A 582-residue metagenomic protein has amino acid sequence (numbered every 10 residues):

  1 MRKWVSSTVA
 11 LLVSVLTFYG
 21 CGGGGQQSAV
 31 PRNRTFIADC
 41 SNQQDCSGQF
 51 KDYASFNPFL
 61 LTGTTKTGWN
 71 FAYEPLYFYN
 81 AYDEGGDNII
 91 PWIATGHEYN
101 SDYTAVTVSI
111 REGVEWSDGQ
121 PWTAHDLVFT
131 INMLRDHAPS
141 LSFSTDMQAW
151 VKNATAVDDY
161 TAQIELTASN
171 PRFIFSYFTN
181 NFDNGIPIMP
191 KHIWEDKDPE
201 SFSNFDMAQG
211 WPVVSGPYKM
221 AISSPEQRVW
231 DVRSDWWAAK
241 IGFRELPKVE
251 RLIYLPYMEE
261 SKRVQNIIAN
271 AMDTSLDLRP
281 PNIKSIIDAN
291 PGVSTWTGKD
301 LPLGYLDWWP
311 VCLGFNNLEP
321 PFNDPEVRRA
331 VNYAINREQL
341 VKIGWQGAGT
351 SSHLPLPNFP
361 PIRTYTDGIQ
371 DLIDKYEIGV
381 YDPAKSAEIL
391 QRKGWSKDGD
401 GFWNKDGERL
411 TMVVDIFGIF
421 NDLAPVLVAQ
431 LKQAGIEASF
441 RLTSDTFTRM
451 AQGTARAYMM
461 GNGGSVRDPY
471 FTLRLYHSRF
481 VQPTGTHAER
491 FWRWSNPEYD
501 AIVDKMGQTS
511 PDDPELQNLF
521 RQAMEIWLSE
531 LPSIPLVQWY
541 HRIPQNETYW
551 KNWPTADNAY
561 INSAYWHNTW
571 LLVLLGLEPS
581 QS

Functional and structural regions predicted by a protein language model:
I37, T123-T130, D159-E165, G216-P217 (+8 more regions): Alpha-helical secondary-structure segments
D39-S101, N132, V213: N-terminal lobe/hinge region of extracytoplasmic solute-binding protein
C40, T67-G68, P225-Q227, V232 (+5 more regions): Detector for C-terminal structural segments
F78-E84, F182-L246, R251, S261-K262 (+2 more regions): Gly/Pro-rich hinge or "lid" segments in bacterial periplasmic/extracellular proteins
T95-S140, V157, Q163-E165, R263-I268 (+1 more regions): Aromatic- and charge-enriched surface segment that lines or borders ligand/interaction sites
R111, D206-A208, W236-A289, V428 (+1 more regions): Ligand-site clamp/hinge motif
L134-H137, L141, N153-A154, A221-D231 (+6 more regions): Extracellular/periplasmic solute-recognition and catalytic clefts
T145-K197, T548, A556: Surface-exposed binding/hinge segments that line and control ligand-binding clefts or catalytic entry sites
